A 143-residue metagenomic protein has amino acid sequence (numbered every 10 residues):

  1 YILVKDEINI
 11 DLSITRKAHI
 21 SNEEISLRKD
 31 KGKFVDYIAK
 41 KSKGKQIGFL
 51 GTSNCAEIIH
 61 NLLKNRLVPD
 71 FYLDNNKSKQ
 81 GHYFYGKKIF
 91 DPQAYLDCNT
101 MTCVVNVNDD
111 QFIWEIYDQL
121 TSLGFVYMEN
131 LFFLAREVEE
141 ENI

Functional and structural regions predicted by a protein language model:
Y1-I143: Hydrophobic, well-ordered beta-alpha structural blocks that scaffold small-molecule cofactor pockets
